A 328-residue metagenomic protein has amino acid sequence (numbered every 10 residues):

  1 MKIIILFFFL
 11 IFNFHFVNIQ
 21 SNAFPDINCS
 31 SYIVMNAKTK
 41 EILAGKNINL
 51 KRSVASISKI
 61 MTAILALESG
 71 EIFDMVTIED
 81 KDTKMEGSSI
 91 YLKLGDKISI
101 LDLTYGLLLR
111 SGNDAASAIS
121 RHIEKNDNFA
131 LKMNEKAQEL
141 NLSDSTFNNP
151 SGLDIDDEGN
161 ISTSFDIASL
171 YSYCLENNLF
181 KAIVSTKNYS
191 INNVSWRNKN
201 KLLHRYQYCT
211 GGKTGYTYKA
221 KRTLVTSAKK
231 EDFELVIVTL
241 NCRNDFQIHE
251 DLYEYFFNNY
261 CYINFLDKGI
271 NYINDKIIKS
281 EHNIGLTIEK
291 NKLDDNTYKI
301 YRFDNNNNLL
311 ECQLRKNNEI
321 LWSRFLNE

Functional and structural regions predicted by a protein language model:
M1-I4, I100: Structural motif marking the loop-to-transmembrane transition
K2, Q20-A23, T39-E41, E71-I72 (+6 more regions): N-terminal secretory signal sequences
I3-F12: Sec-dependent N-terminal signal peptides
F7, T77, N148, L203 (+1 more regions): Residues in well-ordered beta-strands of folded domains
I11-I19: Short hydrophobic alpha-helical membrane-anchoring segments
H15, K38, T217: Anionic group-transfer/hydrolysis microenvironments
N18-A168, S172-L175: Active-site-adjacent loops and short helices of periplasmic peptidoglycan-processing enzymes
E158-E328: Domain-terminus/edge residues, biased toward the C-terminal soluble/receptor-binding domains of extracytoplasmic
